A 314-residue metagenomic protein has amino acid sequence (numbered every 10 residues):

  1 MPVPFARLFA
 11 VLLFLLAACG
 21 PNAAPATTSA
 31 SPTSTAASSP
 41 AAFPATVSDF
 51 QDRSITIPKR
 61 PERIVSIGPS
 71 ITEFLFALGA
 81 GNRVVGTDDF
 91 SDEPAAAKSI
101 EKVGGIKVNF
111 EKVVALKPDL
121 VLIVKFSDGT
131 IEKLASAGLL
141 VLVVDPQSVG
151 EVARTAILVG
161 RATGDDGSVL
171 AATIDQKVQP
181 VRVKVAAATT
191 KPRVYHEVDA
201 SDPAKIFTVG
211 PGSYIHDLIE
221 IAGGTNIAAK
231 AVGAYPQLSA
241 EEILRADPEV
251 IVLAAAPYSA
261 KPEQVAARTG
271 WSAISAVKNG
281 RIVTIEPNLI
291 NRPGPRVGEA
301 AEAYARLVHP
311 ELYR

Functional and structural regions predicted by a protein language model:
P2-A10, A17-S70, D166-H196, L307-R314: Bacterial Sec-exported substrate-binding components of ABC uptake systems
P44, R63-L116, L120-F126, I227: A short, structured surface patch at a secondary-structure boundary
S48-D52, E101-E111, A231-A240: Short helix-initiation/N-cap motifs at beta->coil->alpha
S54, G129-P203, T225-K230, G280-R314: Extracytoplasmic substrate-binding proteins
P61, N109-I123, L139, S239-A256: Proline-aspartate-enriched helix->loop->beta-strand connector
G68, K125-F126, V198, A231 (+2 more regions): Short secondary-structure boundary segments
D128-S136, V250-R268: A ligand-binding cleft/hinge motif common to bilobed small-molecule-binding domains
V209-Y235, A255: His/Asp/Glu-enriched short active-site or ligand-binding loop at hydrolase and phosphoryl-transfer sites
